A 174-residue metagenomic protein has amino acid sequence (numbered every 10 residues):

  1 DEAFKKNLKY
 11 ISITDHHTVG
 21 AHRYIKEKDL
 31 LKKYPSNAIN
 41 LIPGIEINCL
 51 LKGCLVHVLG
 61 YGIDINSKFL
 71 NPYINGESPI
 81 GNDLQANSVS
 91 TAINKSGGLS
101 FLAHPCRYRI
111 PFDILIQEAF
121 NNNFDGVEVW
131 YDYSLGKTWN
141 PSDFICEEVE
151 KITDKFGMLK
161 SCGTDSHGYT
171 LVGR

Functional and structural regions predicted by a protein language model:
E2-I11, E118-V127: Catalytic domains of carbohydrate-active enzymes, especially glycoside hydrolases
L8, N37-I39, F156-M158: A short helix->loop->beta-strand "cap" motif at the edges of active sites that frequently abuts
Y10-H16, I42-E46, F101-H104, V127-W130 (+1 more regions): Active-site neighborhood of phospho(di)ester-bond hydrolases with catalytic His/Asp-centered motifs
T14-G20, R107-P111, L135-D143: Acidic-and-aromatic substrate-binding clefts and catalytic sites of carbohydrate-active enzymes
G20-G126: Extended substrate/RNA-proximal surfaces in nucleic-acid metabolism proteins
F112-E118, P141-E148: Charged helix-capping and loop-helix junction motifs
F124-T138: His/Asp/Glu-enriched short active-site or ligand-binding loop at hydrolase and phosphoryl-transfer sites
G157-G173: Short acidic/histidine-rich active-site segments
